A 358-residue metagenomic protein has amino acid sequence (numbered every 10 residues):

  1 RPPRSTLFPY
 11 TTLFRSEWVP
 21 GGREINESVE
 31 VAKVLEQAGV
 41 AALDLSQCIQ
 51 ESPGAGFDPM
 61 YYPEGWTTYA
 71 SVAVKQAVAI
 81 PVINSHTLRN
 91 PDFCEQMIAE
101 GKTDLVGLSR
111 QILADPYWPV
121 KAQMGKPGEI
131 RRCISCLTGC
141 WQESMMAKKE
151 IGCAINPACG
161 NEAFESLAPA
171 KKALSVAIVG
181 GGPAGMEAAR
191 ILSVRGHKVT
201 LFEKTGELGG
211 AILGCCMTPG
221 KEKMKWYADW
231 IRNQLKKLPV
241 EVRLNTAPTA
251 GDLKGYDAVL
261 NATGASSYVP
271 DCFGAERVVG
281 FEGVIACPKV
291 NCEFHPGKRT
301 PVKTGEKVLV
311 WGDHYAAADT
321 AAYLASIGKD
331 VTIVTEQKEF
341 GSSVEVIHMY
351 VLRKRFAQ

Functional and structural regions predicted by a protein language model:
R1-T12: Single conserved hydrophobic/aromatic residue that forms the stacking wall/gate of nucleotide- or nucleobase-binding
Y10-V179, P183, E187-V199, E207 (+1 more regions): Flavin-dependent oxidoreductase catalytic cores
A41, D104, D257-V259, E306: Conserved acidic residues
L45, L108, N261-A262, V310: Redox-cofactor binding/interface segments in oxidoreductases and associated redox assembly factors
F57-Y61, C216-K221, E276-R277: Short glycine-enriched, charge-decorated loop/helix-capping segments at active-site entrances that position
A170-F202, R243-G251, G255, A262-F273 (+1 more regions): Rossmann-like dinucleotide/flavin-binding elements
K198-L238, Y315-Q358: Rossmann-like dinucleotide-binding cores of NAD(P)H-dependent redox enzymes
